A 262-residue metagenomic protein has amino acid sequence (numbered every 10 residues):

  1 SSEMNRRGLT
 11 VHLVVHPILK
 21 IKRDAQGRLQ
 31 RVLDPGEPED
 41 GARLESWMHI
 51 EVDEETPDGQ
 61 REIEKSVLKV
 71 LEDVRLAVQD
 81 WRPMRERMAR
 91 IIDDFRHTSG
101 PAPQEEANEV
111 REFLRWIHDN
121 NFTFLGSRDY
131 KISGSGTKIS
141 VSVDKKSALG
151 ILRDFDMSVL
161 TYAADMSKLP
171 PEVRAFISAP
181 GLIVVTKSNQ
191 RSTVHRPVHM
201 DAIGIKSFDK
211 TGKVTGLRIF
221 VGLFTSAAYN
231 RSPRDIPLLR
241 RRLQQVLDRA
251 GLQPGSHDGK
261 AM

Functional and structural regions predicted by a protein language model:
S1-R23, G27: Nucleic acid-processing catalytic cores of prokaryotic defense/repair systems
S1-S2, L13, P17, H49-E51 (+1 more regions): Charge-rich interaction surfaces and accessory domains that mediate macromolecular binding and assembly
I21-V70: Long, continuous compositionally biased terminal/linker segments
